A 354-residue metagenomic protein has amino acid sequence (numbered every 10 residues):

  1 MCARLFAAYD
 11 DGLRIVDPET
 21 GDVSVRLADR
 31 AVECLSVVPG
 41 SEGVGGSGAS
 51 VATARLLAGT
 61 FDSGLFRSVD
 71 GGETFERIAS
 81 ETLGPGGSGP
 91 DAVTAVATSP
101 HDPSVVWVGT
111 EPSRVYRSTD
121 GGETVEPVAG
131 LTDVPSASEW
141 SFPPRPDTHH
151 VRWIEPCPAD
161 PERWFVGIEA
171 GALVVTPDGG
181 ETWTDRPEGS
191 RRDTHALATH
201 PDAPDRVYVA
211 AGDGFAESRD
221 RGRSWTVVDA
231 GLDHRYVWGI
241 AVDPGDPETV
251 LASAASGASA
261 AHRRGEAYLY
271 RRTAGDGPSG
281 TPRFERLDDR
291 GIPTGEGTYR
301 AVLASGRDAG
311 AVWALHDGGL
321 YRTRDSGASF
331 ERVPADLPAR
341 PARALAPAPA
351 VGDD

Functional and structural regions predicted by a protein language model:
M1-D354: Extracellular glycan-interacting surfaces
